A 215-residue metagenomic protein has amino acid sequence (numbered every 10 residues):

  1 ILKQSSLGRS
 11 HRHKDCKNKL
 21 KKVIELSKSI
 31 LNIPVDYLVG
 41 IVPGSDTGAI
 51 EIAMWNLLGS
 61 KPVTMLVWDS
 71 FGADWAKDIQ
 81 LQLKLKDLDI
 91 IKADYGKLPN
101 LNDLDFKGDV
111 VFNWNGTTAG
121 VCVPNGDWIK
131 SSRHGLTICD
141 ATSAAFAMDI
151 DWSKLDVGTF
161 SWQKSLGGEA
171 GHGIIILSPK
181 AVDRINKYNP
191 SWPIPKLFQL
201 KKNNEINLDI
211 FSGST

Functional and structural regions predicted by a protein language model:
L2-I52, N56, W68-A73, D78: Conserved N-terminal alpha-helix of the aminotransferase class I/II PLP-enzyme fold
P43, V111-W114, I138-C139, F160-S161 (+1 more regions): Short beta-strand segments
G48, N56-V110: PLP-dependent aminotransferase-like
D94-F146: Active-site phosphate-binding strand-loop segment of PLP-dependent enzymes
V121-N125, A147-S153, E169-G173, R184-N189: A short secondary-structure junction signal
W152-Q163: Conserved active-site segment immediately N-terminal to the catalytic lysine that forms the internal aldimine
Q163-T215: Active-site C-terminal subdomain of aminotransferase-like
